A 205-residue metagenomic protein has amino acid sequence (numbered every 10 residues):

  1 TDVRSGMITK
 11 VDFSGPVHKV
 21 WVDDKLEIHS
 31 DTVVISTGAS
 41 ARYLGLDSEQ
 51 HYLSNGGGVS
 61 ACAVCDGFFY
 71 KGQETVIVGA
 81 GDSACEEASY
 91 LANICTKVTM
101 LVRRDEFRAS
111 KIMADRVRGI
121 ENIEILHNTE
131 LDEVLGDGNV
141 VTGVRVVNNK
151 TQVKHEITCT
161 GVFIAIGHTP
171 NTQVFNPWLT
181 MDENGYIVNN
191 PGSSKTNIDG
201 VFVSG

Functional and structural regions predicted by a protein language model:
V3-V22, E27-S30, N93-P191: A Rossmann-like FAD-binding core segment of flavoenzymes
S5, K71-Q73, N128, I198: Phosphate-coordination loops involved in phosphoryl transfer and adenosine-cofactor binding
T32, G161, G200-F202: Conserved catalytic-site loops of classical short-chain dehydrogenases/reductases
I35-T37, I77, I164-A165: Redox-cofactor binding/interface segments in oxidoreductases and associated redox assembly factors
S40, H51-F69, I166-G205: FAD-site-proximal beta/loop scaffold in flavoenzymes
G79-G81: Glycine-rich Rossmann-fold phosphate-binding loop(s) that bind the pyrophosphate of adenine dinucleotide cofactors
A84: N-terminal Rossmann-fold NAD(P) dinucleotide-binding loop
A88-S89: Generic hydrophobic/aromatic pocket-lining and core-packing "Φ" positions
